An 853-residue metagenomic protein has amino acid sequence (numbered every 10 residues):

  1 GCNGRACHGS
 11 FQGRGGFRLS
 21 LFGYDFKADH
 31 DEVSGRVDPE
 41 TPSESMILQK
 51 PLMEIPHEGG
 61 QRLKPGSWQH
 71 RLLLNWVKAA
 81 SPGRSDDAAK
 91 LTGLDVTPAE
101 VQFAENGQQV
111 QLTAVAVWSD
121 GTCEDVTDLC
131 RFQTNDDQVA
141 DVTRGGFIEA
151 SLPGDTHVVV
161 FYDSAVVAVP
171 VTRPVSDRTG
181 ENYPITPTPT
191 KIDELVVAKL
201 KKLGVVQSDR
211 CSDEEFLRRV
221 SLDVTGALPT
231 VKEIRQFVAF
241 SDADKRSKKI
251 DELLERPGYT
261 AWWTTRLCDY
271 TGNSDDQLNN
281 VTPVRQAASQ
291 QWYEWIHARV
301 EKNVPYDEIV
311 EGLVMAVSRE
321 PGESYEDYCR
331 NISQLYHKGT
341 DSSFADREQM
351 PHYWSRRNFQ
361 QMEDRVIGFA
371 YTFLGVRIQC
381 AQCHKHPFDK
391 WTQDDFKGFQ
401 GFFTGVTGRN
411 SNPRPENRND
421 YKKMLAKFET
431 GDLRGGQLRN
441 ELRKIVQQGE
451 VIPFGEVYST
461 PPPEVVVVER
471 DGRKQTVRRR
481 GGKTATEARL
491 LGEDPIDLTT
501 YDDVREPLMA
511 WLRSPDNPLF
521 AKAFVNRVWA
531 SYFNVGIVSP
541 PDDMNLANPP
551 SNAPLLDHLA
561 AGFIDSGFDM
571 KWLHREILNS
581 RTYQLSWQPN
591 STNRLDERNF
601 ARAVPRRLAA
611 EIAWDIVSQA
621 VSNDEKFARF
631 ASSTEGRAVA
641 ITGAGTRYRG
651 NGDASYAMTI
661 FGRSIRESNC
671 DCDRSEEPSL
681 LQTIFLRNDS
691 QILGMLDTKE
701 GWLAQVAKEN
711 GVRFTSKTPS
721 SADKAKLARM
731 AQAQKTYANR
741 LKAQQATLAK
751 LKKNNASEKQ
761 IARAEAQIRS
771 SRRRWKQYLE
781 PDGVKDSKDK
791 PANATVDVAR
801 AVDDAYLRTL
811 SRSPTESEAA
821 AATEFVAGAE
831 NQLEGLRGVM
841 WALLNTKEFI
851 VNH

Functional and structural regions predicted by a protein language model:
G1-H8, W68-W76, R365-A381, V839: Sequence/structural segment immediately N-terminal to covalent heme-attachment motifs in c-type and related
G1-S20, K78-D87, V376-Q393, Q584-L585 (+1 more regions): Periplasmic/extracellular electron-transfer cofactor-ligation site, primarily the c-type cytochrome heme-c attachment
N3-G66, A88-V115, C123-P189, R219 (+5 more regions): Solvent-exposed helix-loop boundary motif
Q49, L63-G83, E677-G701: Catalytic cores of secreted or luminal carbohydrate-active enzymes
R71-A80, R84, V117, E124-Q138 (+1 more regions): Short, well-ordered beta-strand segments
P184-G258, W263, D269-S632, S668 (+5 more regions): Primarily short, surface-exposed interaction patches in extracytoplasmic proteins
S618-R687, D697, A707: Long, His/Glu/Asp-enriched segments that create or flank divalent metal/ion-associated functional microenvironments
